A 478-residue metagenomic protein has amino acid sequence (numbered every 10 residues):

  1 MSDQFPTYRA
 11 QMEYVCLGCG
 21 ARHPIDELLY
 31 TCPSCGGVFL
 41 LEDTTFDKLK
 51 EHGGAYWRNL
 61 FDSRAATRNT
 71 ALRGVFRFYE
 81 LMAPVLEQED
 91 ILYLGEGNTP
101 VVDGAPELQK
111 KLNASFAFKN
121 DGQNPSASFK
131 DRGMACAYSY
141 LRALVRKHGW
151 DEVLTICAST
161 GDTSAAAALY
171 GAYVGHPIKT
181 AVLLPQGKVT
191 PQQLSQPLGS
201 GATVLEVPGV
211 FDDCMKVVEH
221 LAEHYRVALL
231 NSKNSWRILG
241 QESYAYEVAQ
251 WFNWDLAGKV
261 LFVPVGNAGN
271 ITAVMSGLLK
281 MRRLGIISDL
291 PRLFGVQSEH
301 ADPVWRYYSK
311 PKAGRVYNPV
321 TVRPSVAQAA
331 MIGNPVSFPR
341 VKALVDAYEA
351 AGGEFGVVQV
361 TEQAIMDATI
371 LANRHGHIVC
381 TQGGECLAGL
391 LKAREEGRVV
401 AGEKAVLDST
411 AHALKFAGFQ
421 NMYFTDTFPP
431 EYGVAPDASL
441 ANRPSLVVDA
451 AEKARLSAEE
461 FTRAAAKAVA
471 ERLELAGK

Functional and structural regions predicted by a protein language model:
F5-Y93: N-terminal juxtadomain amphipathic helix that follows a signal peptide/anchor or precedes a small N-terminal auxiliary
A71-V145: Positively charged, low-complexity intrinsically disordered leader regions
N98, Q193-S195, L205, G209-L229 (+3 more regions): Active-site/ligand-binding loops adjacent to catalytic centers
D131-A137, I156-V174, T190-Q192, N267-V274 (+2 more regions): Short glycine/serine/threonine-rich phosphate/pyrophosphate-binding segments that cradle anionic phosphate groups
S139-K147, A165-P177, L279, A388-R398: Alpha-helix C-terminal capping segments
K147-Y170, H176-P185, A257-N270, L293 (+1 more regions): A short, small-residue-rich loop immediately preceding and capping a beta-strand
L221-G285, M366-L371: Active-site/ligand-binding-proximal alpha/beta "capping" segment
V263, E362-F419: Claisen-condensing/thiolase-fold acyl-transfer catalytic domains that form or cleave C-C bonds in fatty acid
